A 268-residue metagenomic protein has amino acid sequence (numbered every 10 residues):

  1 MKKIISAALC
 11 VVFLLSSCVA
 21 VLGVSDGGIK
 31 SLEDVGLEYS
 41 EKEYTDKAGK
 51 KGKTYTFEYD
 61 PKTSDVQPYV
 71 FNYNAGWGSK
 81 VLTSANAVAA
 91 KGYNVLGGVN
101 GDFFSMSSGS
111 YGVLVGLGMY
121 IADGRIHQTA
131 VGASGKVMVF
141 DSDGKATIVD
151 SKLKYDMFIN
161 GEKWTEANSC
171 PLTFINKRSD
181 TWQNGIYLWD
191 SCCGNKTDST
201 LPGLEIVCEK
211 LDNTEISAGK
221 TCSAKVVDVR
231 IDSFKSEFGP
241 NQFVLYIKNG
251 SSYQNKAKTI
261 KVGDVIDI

Functional and structural regions predicted by a protein language model:
M1-A8: Positively charged n-region of N-terminal signal peptides that target proteins for export
I4, S16-S17, L82, N86: Short, intrinsically disordered, low-complexity terminal segments
L9, F13-S17: Hydrophobic core
L22-N241: Zymogen propeptides
I231, V244-I247, D267-I268: Non-catalytic propeptide/linker segments at domain boundaries
S236-Q254: Short, structured beta-strand/loop micro-motifs enriched in basic residues and often containing a Trp
I260-D267: Loop/turn positions that initiate beta-strands
